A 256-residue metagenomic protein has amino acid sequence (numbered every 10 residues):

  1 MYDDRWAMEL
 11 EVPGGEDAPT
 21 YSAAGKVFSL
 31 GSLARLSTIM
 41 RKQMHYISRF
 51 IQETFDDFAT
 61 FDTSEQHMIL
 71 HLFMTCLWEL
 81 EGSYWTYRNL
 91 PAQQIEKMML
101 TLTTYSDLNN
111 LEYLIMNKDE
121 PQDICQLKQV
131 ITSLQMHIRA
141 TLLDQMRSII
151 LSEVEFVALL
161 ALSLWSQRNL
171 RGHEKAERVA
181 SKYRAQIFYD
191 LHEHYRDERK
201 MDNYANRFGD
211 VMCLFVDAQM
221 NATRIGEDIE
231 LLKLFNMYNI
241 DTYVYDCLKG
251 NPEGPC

Functional and structural regions predicted by a protein language model:
M1-C256: Nuclear receptor C-terminal ligand-binding domain
